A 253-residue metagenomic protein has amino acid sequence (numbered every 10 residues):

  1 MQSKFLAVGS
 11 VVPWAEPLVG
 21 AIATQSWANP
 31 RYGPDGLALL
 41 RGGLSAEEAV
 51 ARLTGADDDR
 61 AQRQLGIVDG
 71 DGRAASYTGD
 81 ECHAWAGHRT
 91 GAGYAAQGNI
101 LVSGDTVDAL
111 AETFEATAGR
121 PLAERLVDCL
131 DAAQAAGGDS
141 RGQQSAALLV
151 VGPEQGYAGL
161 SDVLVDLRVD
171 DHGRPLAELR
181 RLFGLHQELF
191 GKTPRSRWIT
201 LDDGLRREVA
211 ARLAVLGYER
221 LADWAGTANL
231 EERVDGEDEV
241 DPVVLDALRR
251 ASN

Functional and structural regions predicted by a protein language model:
M1-D203: N-terminal nucleophile
R197-E237, L245-N253: A short amphipathic alpha-helical interaction element
